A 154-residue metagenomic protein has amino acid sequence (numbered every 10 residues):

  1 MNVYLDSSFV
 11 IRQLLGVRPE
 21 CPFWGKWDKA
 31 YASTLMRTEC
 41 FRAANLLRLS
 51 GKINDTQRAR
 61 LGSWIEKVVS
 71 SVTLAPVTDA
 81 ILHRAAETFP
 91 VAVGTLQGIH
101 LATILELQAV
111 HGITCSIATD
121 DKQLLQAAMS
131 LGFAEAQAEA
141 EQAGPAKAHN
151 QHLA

Functional and structural regions predicted by a protein language model:
M1-R37, L47-A59, F133, Q142-K147 (+1 more regions): Short, well-structured N-terminal submotif of metal-dependent ribonuclease cores
N2, E106-A154: Acidic, PIN/NYN-like endoribonuclease modules and their adjacent C-terminal/linker elements
V10, C40-A44, I104: Buried hydrophobic packing segments
R12, R42, H83, L125-Q126: Alpha-helical elements of the RecA-like P-loop NTPase motor core of helicases
V17-R18, Y31, L35-F89: Active-site-proximal, substrate-binding regions of enzyme catalytic domains and RNA-binding/basic surfaces
P22, P76-V77, Q137: Short, hydrophobic secondary-structure boundary micro-motifs
F23-K26, K67-V69, V110-G112: Short glycine-enriched loop/turn motifs at secondary-structure junctions
V72-Q123: Active-site neighborhoods of divalent-metal-dependent phosphate/nucleic-acid chemistry enzymes
